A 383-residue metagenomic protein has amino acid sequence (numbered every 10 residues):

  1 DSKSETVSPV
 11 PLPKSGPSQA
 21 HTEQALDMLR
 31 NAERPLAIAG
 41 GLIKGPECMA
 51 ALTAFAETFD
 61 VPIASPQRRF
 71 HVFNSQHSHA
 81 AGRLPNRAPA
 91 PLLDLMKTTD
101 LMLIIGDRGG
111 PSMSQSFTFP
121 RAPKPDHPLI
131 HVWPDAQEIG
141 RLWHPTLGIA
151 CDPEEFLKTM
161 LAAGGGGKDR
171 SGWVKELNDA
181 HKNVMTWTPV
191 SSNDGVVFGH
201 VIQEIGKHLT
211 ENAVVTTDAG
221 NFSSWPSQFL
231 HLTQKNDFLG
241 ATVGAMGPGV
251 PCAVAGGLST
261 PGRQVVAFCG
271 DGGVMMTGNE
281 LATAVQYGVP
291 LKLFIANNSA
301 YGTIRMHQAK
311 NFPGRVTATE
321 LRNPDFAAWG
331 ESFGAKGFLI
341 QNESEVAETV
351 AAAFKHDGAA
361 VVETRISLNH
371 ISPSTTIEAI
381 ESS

Functional and structural regions predicted by a protein language model:
D1-G16, S112-S116, E343-S383: Glycine/aspartate-rich loop-and-adjacent alpha/beta segment that forms the canonical ThDP
D1-N31, M185-T188: Conformationally flexible catalytic loops at phosphate/diphosphate-handling active centers
S15, L95-T99, G148, F156 (+2 more regions): Conserved thiamine diphosphate
H21-P35, F55, L95-T99, E204-E211 (+2 more regions): Glycine-rich phosphate/diphosphate-binding loops that line cofactor/substrate pockets in enzymes
R69-E176, V350: Glycine-rich, acidic loop regions that bind phosphate or pyrophosphate groups
P91-P111, S224-Y301: Thiamine diphosphate
L147-L157, N279-N297, P373-E378: A short alpha/beta connector and helix-capping loop motif
N178-T260: Active-site diphosphate/adenylate-binding microenvironment
